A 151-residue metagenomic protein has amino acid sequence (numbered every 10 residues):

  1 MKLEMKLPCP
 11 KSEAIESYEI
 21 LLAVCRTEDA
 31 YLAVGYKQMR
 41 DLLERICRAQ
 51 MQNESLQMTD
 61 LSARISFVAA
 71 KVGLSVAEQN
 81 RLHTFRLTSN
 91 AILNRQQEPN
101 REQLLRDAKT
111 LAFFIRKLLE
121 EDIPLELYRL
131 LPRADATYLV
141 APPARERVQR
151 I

Functional and structural regions predicted by a protein language model:
M1-I151: Amphipathic alpha-helical interface elements
